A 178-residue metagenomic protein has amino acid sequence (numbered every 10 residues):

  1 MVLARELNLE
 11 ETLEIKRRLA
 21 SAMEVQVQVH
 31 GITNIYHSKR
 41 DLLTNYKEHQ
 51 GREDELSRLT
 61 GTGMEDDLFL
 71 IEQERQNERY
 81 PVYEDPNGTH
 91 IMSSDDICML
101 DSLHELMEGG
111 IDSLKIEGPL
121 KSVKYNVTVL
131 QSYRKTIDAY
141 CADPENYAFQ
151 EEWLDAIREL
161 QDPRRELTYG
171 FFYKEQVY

Functional and structural regions predicted by a protein language model:
V2-K115, P119-Y178: Active-site pocket-lining/capping segments in soluble small-molecule metabolic enzymes
